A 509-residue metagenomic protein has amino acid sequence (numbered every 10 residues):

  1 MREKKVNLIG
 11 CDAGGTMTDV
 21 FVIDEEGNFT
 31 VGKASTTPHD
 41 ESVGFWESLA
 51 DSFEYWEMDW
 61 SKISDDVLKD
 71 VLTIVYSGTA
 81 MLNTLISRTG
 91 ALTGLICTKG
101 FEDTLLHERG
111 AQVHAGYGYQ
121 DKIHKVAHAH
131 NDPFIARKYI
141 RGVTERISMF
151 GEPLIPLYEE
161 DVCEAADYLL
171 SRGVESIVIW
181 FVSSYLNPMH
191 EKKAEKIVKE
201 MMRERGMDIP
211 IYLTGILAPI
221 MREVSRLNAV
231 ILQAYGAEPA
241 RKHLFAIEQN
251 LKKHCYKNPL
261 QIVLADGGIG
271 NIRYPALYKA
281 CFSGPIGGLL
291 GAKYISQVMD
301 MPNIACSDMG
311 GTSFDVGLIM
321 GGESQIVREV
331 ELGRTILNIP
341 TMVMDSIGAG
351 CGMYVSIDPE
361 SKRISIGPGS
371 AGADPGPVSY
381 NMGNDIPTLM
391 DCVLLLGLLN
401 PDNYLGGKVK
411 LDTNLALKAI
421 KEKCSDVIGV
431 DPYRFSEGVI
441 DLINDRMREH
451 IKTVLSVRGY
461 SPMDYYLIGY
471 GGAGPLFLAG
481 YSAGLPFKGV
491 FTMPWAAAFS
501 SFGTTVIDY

Functional and structural regions predicted by a protein language model:
M1-Y509: N-terminally biased helix-coil "hinge/interface" segments that flank
